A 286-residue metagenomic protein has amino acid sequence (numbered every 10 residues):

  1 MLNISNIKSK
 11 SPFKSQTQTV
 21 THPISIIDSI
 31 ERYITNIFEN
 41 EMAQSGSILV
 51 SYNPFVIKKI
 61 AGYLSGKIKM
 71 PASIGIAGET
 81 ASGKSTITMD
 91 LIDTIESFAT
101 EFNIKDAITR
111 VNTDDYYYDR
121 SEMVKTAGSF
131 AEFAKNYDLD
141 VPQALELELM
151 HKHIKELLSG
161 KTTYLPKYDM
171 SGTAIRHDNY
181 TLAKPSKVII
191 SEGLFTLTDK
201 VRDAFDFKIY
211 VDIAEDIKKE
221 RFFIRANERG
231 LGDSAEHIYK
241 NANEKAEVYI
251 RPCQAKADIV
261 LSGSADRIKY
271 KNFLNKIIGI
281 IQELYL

Functional and structural regions predicted by a protein language model:
M1-I24, I30, E39-Q44, L286: Non-Sec secretion/translocation targeting segments of pathogen effectors
I26-M70, T94, A99, D203 (+2 more regions): NTP-dependent small-molecule kinase module
T80: The conserved Walker
K84: Conserved lysine of the Walker
I87: Hydrophobic positions on the alpha1 helix immediately C-terminal to the Walker A/P-loop
T109, Y118-Y168: Conserved nucleotide-sensing/catalytic segment adjacent to the nucleotide-binding pocket in NTP-handling enzymes
A131-Y137, D199-I250: A glycine- and Lys/Arg-enriched "phosphate-lid" helix/loop adjacent to the NTP-binding pocket of small-molecule kinases
E146-D203, I250: Glycine-rich phosphate-binding loop used to anchor ATP phosphates in small-molecule kinases, encompassing both
